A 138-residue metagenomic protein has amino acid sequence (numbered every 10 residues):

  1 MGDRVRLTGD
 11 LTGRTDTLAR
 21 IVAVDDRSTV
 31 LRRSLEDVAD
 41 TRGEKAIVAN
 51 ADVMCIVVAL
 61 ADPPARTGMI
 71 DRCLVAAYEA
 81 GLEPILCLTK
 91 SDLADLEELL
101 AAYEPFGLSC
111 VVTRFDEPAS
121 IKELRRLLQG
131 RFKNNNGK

Functional and structural regions predicted by a protein language model:
M1-T67: N-terminal accessory targeting/assembly segments
G2, A77, L128: Residue-level signature of catalytic and energy-coupling elements of molecular machines, predominantly ATP/GTP-dependent
G13, I85, A102-P105: A generic structural signal for short, solvent-exposed coil/turn residues that cap or connect secondary-structure
N50-V58, E79-S91, G107-R114: Conserved beta-strand/loop subsegment of P-loop NTPase cores
T67-I70, E98-L100: Short amphipathic alpha-helical segments
G68-Y78: Histidine-anchored nucleotide/phosphate-binding helix
K90-K138: Canonical P-loop GTPase G-domain recognition
